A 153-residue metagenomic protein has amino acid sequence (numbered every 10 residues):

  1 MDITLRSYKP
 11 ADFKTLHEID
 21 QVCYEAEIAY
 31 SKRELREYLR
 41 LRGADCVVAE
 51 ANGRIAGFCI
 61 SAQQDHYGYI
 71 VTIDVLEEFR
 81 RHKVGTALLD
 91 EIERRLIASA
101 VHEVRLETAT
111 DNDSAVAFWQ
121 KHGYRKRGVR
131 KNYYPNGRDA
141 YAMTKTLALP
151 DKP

Functional and structural regions predicted by a protein language model:
I3, S7-R80, L89-E91, R95 (+2 more regions): Acetyl-CoA-dependent GNAT
V75, A109-T110: Short amphipathic helical patch at the helix-1/turn junction of helix-turn-helix
K83: Conserved G/P- and acidic residue-centered "switch" motifs that form tight phosphate/ATP-binding loops in soluble
T86: Residues forming the Rossmann-fold NAD(P)(H) cofactor-binding site
L89, N112-A115, N132-G137: Short glycine/proline-centered loop/turn elements that form peptide/ligand docking sites
R105-E107, Q120, R125-Y141: Conserved catalytic-core motifs of GNAT/GCN5-like acyltransferases
R138-P153: Terminal substrate-recognition subdomain of acyl/acetyltransferases
